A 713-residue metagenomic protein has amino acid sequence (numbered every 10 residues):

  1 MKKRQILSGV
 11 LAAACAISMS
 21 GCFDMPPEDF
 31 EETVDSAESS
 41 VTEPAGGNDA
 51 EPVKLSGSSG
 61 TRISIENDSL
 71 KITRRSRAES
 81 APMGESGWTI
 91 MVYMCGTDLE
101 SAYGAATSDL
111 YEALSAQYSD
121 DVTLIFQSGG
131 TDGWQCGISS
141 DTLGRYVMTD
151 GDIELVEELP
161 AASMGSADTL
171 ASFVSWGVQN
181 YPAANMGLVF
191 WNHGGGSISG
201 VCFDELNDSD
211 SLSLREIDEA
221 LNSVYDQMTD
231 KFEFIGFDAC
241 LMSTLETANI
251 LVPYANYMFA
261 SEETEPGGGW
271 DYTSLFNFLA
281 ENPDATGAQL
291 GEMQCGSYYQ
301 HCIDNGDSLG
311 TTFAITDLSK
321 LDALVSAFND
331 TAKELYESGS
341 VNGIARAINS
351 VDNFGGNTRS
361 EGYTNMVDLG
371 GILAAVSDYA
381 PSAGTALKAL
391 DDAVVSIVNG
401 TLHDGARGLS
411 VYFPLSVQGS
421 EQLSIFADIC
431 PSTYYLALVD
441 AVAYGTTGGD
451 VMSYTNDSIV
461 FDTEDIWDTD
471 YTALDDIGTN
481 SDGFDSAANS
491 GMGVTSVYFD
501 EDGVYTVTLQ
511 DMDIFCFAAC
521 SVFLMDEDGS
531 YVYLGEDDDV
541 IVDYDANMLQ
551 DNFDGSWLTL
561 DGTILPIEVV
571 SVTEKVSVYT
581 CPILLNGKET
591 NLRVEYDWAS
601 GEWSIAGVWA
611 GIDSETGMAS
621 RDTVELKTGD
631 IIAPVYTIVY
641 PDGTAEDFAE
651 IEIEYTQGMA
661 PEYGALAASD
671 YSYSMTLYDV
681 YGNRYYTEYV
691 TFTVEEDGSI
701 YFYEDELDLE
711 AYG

Functional and structural regions predicted by a protein language model:
M1-Q5: Positively charged n-region of N-terminal signal peptides that target proteins for export
I6-A14, L188: Sec-dependent N-terminal signal peptides
C15-A16, S86, A427-D428: Short linear sequence motifs
S18-G21: C-terminal motif of bacterial Sec signal peptides marking the signal peptidase cleavage site
F23, P27-P182: N-terminal extension/subdomain marker
D35-M83, Q179, G196, V201-F237 (+1 more regions): Terminal, contiguous helix-loop blocks that mediate binding/assembly
T89-M94, T123-S128, M186-F190, E233-F237 (+2 more regions): Structural recognition of the beta-strand scaffold that forms the well-ordered cores of secreted hydrolase catalytic
S128-M228, A239-C240, L245, E262-E263: Catalytic-core segments of thiol-dependent peptidases
